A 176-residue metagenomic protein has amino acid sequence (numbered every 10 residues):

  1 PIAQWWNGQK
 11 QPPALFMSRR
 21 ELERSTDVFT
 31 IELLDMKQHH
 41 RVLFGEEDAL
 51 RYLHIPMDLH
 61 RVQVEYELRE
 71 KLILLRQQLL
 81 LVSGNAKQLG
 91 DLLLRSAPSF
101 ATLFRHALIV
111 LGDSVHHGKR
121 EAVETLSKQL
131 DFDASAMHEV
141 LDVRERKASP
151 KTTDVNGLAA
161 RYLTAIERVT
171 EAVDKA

Functional and structural regions predicted by a protein language model:
I2-D91: Conserved NTP/Mg2+-binding pocket subregion across the NTase superfamily
L53-A176: Conserved nucleotidyltransferase catalytic core and NTase-mimicking acidic/glycine-rich helix/loop elements in nucleic
